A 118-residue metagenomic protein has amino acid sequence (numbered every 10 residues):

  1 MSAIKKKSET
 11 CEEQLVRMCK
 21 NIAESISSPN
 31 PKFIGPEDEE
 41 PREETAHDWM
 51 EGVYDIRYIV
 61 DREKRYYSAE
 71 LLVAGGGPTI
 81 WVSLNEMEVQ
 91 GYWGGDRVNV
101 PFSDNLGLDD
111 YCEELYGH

Functional and structural regions predicted by a protein language model:
M1-S2, I80: Polar low-complexity intrinsically disordered regions
S2-V73: Negatively charged, low-complexity tracts enriched in Asp/Glu with abundant Ser/Thr
S28, G35, L84-E86, F102: Generic detector of ordered, mature protein regions
D38, D55, I80, G94-V98 (+1 more regions): Polar low-complexity intrinsically disordered regions enriched in Ser/Thr and small residues
T45-D48, S83, P101, N105: Poly-acidic low-complexity segments
E63-V98: Acidic, low-complexity, intrinsically disordered interaction modules
M87-H118: Polybasic, proline/glycine-rich intrinsically disordered low-complexity segments
